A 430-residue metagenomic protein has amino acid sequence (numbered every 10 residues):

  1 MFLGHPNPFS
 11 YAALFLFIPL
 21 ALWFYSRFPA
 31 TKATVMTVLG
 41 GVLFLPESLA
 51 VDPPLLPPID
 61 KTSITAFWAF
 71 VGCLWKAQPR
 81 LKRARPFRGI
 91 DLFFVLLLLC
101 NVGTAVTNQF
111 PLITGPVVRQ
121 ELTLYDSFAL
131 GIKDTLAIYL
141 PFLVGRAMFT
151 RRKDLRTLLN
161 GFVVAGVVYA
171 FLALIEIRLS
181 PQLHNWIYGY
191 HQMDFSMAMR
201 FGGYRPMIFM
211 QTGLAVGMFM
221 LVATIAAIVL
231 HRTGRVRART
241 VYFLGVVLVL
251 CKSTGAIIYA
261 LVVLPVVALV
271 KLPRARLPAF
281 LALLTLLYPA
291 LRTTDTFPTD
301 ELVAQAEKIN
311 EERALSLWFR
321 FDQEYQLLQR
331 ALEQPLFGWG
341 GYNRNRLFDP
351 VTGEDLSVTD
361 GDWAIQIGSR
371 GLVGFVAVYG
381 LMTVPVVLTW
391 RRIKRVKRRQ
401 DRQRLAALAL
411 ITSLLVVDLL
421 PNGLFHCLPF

Functional and structural regions predicted by a protein language model:
F15-F28, T65-P79, A223-H231, V373-R395: Hydrophobic, aromatic-rich transmembrane alpha-helices and their immediate juxtamembrane boundary segments
T31-P53, T62-L136: N-terminal hydrophobic segments of proteins, predominantly signal-anchor/transmembrane helices of inner/organellar
T34-L43, T389-P421: Loop-to-helix entry and N-terminal half of a specific, functionally important transmembrane alpha helix in multi-pass
T34-V35, R85-L98, L136, V144-I175: Interfacial loop-to-transmembrane-helix boundary motif in multi-pass membrane proteins
W68-V71, L281, A407-L415, N422-F430: Transmembrane alpha-helices of multi-pass inner-membrane enzymes
L140, L159-Y188, A198-V270: Alpha-helical transmembrane segments of multi-pass inner-membrane proteins
F171, I177-P181, C251, A268-E311 (+1 more regions): A membrane-periplasm/extracellular boundary helix in multi-pass inner-membrane enzymes that assemble envelope glycans
T299-D300, A304-V373, T389-V396: Long extracytoplasmic/lumenal interhelical loops at the membrane interface of multi-pass membrane proteins
